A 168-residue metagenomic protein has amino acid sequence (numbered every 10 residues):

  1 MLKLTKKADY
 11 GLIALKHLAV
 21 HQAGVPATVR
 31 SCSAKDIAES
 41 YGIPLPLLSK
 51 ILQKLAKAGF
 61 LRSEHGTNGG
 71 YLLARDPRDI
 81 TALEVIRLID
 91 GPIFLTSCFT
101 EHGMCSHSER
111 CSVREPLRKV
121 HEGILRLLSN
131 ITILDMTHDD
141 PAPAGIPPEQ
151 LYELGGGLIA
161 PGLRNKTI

Functional and structural regions predicted by a protein language model:
L2, K6, L12-I43, R62: N-terminal helix-turn-helix DNA-binding core of bacterial DNA-binding proteins
L18, I51-A56: Basic amphipathic alpha-helical segments that dock to polyanions
E39, A56-K57: Alpha-helical residues within the helix-turn-helix
P46: Key DNA-contact positions within bacterial/archaeal DNA-binding proteins
K57-F60, L88: Residue cluster at the C-terminal edge of the helix-turn-helix DNA-binding motif
G59-L73: Beta-hairpin "wing" of winged helix-turn-helix
P77-H102, L117-E122: Conserved segment of winged-helix/HTH DNA-binding domains
H102-I168: C-terminal regulatory/oligomerization modules of transcriptional regulators
